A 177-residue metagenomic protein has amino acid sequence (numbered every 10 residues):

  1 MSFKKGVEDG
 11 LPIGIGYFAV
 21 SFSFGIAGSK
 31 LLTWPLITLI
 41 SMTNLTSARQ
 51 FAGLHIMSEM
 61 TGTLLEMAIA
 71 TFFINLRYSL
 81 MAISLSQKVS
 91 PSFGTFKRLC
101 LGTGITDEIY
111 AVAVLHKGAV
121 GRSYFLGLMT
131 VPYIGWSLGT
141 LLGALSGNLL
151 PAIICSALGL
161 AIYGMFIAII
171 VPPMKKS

Functional and structural regions predicted by a protein language model:
M1-N44, H55-L65, I69-T71: Helix-loop-helix hairpins and the membrane-proximal interhelical loops of multi-pass alpha-helical transport proteins
L36, Q50, E66, S123-Y124: Residue-level recognition of membrane-helix boundary sites in multi-pass small-molecule transporters
T43-I56, R77-S79: A generic, lipid-embedded transmembrane alpha helix
E59-M60, V171-S177: Membrane-helix boundary connector in multi-pass membrane proteins
A68-G159: Helix-loop-helix junctions within the multi-pass membrane cores of secondary transporters/permeases
L141, I162-P173: Hydrophobic core segments of alpha-helical transmembrane domains in multi-pass membrane transport and ion-translocation
